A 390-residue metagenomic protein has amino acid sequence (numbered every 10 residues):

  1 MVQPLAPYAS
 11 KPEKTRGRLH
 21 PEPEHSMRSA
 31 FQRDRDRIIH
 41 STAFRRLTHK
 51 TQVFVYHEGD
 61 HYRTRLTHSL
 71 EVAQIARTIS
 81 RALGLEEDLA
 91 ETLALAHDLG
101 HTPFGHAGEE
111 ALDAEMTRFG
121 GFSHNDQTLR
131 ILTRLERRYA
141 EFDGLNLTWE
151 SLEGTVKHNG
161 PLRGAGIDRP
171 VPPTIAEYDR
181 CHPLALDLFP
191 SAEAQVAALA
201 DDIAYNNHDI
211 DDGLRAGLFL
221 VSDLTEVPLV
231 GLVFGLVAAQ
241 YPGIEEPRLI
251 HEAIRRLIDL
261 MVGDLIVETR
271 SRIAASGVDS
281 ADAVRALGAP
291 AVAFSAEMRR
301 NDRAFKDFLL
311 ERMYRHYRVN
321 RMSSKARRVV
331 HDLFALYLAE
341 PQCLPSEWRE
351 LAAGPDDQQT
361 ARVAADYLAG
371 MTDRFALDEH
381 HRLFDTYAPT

Functional and structural regions predicted by a protein language model:
M1-S69, A73-I79, D88, N125-D126 (+1 more regions): Histidine-centered, transition-metal-coordinating active-site segments
Y56-T67, S80-R81, A96-P103, M116-F119: Short coil/turn segments at secondary-structure boundaries
E87-G108, T128, D201, L368: His-Asp-centered metal-binding catalytic motifs of divalent-metal-dependent phosphohydrolases/nucleases
D98-E141, N146: A generic, well-ordered mixed alpha/beta core segment in the N-terminal half of proteins
